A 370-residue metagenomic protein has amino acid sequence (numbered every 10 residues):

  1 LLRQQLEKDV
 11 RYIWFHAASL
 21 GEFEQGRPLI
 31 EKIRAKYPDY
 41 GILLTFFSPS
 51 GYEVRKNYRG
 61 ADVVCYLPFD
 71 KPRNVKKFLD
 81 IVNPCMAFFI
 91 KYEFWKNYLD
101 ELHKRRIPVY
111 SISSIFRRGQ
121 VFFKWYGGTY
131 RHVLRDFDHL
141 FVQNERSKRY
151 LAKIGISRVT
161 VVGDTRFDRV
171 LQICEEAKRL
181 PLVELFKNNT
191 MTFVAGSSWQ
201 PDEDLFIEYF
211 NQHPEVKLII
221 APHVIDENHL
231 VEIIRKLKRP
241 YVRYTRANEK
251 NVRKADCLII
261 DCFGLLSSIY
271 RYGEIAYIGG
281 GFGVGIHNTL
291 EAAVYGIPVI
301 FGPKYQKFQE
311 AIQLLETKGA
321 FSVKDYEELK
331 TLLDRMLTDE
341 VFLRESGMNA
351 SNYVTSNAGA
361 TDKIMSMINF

Functional and structural regions predicted by a protein language model:
L1-E176, V194, S198-Q200, Y209 (+2 more regions): Active-site and donor-binding regions of nucleotide-sugar-utilizing enzymes
K32, P38-D39, T45-F46, Y52 (+2 more regions): Donor-nucleotide binding loops and adjacent catalytic segments primarily of GT-B fold Leloir glycosyltransferases
V82-M86, R253-V284: Acidic donor-binding loop of glycosyltransferase active sites
R106, E274, G296: A short alpha->beta transition loop at the rim of the catalytic pocket in nucleotide-sugar-dependent
S267, L290-V294, I312: Short alpha-helical segment that forms part of, or immediately flanks, the ligand-binding pocket in carbohydrate-active
K307-L332: Change "using UDP/GDP/dTDP sugars" to "using nucleotide sugars
F342-S356: A short, well-ordered alpha-helix in the C-terminal region of glycosyltransferases
N357-F370: C-terminal alpha-helical cap of glycosyltransferases
